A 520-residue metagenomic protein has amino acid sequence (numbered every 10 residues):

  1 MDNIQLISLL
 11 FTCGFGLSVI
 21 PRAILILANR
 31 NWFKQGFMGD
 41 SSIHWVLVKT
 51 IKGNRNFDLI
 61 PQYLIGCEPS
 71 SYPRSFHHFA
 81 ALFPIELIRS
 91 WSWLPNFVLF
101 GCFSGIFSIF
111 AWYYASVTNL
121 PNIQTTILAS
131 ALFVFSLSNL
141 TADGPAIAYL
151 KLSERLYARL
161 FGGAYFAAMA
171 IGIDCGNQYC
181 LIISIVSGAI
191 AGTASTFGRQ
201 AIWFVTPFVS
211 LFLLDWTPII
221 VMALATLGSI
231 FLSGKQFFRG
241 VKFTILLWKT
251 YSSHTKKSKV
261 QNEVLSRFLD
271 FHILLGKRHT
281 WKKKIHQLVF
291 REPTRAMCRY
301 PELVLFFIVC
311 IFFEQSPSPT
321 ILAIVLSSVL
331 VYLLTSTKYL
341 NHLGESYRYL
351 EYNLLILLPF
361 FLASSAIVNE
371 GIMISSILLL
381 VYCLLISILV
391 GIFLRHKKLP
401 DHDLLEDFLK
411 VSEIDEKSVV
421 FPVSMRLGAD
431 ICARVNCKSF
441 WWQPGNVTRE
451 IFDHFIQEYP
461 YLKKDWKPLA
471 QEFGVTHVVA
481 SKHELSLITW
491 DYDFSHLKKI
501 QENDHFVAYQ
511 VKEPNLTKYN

Functional and structural regions predicted by a protein language model:
M1-W32, I123, I374-L378, T517-N520: Start-transfer (signal-anchor) and selected internal transmembrane alpha helices of multi-pass inner/ER membrane
F15-G16, R22-A164, G172, A194-Q200 (+1 more regions): Active-site lumenal/periplasmic loops and adjacent helix-entry segments of GT-C-fold, multi-pass membrane
I20-G39, G234-I245, Y339, I392-R395: Helix-to-loop transition at the C-terminal end of transmembrane segments
D40, C175-I182, V186, T196-V329 (+1 more regions): Transmembrane catalytic cores of multi-pass membrane glycosyltransferases and polysaccharide-assembly enzymes
E86, F97, C102, A363 (+1 more regions): Extracytoplasmic
V117-T118, I171-Y179, L213-T217, T337-L340 (+1 more regions): Membrane-interface junctions at the ends of membrane-embedded or membrane-associated helices
F161-C180, V186, I190-A191: Membrane-interface transmembrane helices that cradle and orient dolichyl/undecaprenyl
Q200, T206, I324-V325, H342-Y382: Hydrophobic/aromatic-rich transmembrane helices and adjacent perimembrane loops
